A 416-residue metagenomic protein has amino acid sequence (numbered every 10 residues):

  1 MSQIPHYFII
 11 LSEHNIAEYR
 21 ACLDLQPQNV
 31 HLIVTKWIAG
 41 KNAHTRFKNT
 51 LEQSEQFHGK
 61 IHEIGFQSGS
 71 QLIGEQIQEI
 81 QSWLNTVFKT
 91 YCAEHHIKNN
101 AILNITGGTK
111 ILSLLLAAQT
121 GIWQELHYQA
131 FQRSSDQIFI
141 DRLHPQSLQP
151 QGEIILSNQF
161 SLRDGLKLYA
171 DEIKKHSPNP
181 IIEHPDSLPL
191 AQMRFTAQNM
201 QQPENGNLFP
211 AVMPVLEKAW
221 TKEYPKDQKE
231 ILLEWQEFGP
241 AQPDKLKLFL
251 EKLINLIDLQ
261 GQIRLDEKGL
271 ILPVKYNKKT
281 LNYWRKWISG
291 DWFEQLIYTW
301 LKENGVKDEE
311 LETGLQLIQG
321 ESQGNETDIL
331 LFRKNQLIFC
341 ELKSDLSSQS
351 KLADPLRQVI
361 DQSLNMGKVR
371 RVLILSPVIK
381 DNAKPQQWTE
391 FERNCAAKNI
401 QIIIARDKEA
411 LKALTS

Functional and structural regions predicted by a protein language model:
M1-T50: N-terminal beta-strand-loop-alpha-helix module at the start of alpha/beta ligand-binding or catalytic domains
Q3-I9, L25-I33, G59-E63, N100-L103 (+4 more regions): Hydrophobic beta-strand segments of well-ordered beta-sheets in folded domains
I9-E13, V34-W37, I105-G107, Q316 (+2 more regions): Structural motif
N29-I102: A broadly used, surface-exposed interaction patch
A101-I102, T120-L143: Short, acidic/small-residue loops that bind anionic groups at enzyme active sites
G107, R133, Q137-P180: Beta-rich, aromatic/charged-enriched effector core domains that present basic-aromatic interfaces for binding
G108-W123, W388-F391: Short Gly/Thr/Asp-enriched flexible loops that form oxyanion-binding sites at enzyme active sites
G165-S416: Intrinsically disordered, low-complexity Ser/Thr/Pro/Gly-rich regulatory segments
